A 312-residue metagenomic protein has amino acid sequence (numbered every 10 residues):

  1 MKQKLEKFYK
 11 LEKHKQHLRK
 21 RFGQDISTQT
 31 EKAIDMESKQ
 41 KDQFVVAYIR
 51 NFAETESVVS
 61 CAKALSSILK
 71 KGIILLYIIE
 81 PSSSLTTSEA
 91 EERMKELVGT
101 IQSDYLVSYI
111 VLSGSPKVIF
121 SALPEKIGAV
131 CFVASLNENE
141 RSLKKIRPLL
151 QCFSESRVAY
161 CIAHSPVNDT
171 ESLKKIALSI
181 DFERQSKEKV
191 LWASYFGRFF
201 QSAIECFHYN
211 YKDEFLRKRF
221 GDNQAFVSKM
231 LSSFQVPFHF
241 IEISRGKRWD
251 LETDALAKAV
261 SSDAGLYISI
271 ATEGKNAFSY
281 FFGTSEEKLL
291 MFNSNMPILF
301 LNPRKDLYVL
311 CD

Functional and structural regions predicted by a protein language model:
K2-S38, A90, R147-H164: Extended, non-globular alpha-helical segments
E6, I119-D169, A259-D312: Gly/Ser-rich helix-loop-strand patches that form or flank binding pockets for ribonucleotide-derived cofactors
E6-F8, R19-T86, K174-R219, N223-E242 (+1 more regions): Small/aliphatic-rich secondary-structure junction motif
V59-C61, I119-L123, P148, W192 (+1 more regions): A short acidic, amphipathic alpha-helical/loop segment
T100, V107-Y109: A glycine-rich helix N-cap at a beta->alpha junction
V111-G114, I162-H164, E242-R245: Short loop/edge segments at beta-strand edges and connector loops that shape dinucleotide/nucleotide cofactor-binding
V111-I119, R248-E252: Charged docking surfaces used in two-component/phosphorelay signaling
K218-K275: Glycine/small-residue-rich hydrophobic helix-like segments
